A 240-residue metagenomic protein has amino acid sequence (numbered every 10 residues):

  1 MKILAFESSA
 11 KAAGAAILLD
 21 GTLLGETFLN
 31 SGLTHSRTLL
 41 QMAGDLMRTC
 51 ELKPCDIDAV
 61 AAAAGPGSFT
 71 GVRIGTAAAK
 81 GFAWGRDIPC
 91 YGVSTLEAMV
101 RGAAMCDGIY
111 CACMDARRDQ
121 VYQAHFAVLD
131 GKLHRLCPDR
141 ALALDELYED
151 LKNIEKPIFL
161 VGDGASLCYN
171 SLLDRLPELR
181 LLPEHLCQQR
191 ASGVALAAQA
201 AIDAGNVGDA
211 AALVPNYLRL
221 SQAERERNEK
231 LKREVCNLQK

Functional and structural regions predicted by a protein language model:
M1-A64, Q188: N-terminal beta-alpha supersecondary unit
T22, T34, P89-Q188, Y217 (+2 more regions): Surface "functional belts" at beta-alpha junctions
L46-C50, G85, A103, A191-I202: Stable alpha-helical structural segments in soluble proteins, enriched in small hydrophobic residues
C50-C55, C106, K152-K156, I202: Glycine-rich phosphate-binding loop signature in dinucleotide/nucleotide-binding domains
A63-C90, T95: DPxDG-like acidic metal-binding loop motif
L182-K240: Acyltransferase
